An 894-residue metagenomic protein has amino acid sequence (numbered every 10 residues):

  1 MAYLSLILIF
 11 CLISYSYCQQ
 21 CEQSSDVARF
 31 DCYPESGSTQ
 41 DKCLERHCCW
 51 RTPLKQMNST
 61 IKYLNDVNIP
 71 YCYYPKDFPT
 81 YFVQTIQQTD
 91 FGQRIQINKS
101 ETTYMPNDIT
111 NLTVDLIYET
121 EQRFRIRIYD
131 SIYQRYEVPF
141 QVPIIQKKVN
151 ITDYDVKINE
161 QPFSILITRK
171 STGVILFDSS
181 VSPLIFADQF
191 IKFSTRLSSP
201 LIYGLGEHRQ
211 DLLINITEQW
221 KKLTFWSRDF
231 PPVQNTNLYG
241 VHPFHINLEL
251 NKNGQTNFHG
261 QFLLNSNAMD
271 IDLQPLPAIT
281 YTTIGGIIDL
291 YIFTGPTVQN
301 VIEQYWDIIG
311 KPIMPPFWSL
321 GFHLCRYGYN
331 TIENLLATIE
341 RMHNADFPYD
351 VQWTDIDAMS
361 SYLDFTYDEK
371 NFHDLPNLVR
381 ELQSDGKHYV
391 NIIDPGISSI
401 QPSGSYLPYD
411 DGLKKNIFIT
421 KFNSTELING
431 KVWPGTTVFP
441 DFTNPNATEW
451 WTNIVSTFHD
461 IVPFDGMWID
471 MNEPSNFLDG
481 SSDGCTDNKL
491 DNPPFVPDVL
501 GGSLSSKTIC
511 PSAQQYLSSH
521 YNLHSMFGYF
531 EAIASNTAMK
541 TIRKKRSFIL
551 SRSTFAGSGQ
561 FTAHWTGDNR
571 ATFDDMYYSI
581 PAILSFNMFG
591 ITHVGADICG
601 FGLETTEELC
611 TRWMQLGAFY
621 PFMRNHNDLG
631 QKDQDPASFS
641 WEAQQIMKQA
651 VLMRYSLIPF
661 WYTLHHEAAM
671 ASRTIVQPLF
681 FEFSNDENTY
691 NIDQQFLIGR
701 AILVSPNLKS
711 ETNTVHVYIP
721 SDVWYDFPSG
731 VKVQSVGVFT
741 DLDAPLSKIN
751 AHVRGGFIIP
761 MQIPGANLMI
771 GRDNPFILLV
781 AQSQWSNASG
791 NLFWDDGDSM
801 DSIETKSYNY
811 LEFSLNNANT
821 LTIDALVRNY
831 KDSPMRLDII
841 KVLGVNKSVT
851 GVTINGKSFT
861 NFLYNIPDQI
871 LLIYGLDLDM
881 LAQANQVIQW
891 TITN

Functional and structural regions predicted by a protein language model:
A2-C18: Cleavable N-terminal signal peptides of Sec/SRP-targeted secreted and luminal proteins
C18-S24, A28, C72-P75, P79 (+3 more regions): Catalytic-domain carbohydrate-binding cleft regions of carbohydrate-active enzymes
P34, K42, H47-V67, Y71-Y74: Extracellular Cys-Trp
F78-I95, I109-I151: A low-complexity, Ser/Thr/Gly/Pro-enriched, surface-exposed linker/loop concept that marks segments flanking
I95-I97, L116, I126-I128, D153 (+3 more regions): Short, well-ordered beta-strand segments enriched in hydrophobic/aromatic residues
P139-P143, F727-L746, G851-G875: Solvent-exposed beta-strand/loop surfaces of large extracellular or lumenal domains
D153-F186: Hydrophobic or amphipathic alpha-helical targeting/insertion segments
P231-V233, V753-K857, N865-Q869, G875-V887 (+1 more regions): Accessory, solvent-exposed terminal regions and/or long lumenal/extracellular loops of proteins
